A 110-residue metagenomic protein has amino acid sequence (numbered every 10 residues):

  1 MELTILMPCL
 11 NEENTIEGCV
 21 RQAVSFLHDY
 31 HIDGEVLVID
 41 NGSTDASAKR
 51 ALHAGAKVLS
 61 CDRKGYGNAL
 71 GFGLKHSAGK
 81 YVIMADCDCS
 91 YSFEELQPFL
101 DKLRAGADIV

Functional and structural regions predicted by a protein language model:
M1-V110: Structured catalytic core of nucleotide-sugar glycosyltransferases
